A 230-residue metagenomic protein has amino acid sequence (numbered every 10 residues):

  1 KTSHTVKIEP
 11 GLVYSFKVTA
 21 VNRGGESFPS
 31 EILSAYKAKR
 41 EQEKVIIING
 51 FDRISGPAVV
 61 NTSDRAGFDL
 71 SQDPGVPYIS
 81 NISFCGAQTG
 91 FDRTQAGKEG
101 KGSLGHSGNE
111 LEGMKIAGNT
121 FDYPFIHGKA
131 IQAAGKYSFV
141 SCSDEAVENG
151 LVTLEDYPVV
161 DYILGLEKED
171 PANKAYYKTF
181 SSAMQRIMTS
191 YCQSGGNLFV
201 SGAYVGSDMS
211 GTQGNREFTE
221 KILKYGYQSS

Functional and structural regions predicted by a protein language model:
T2-P10, A146, M184-Q185: Signal that preferentially marks extracellular ectodomain short beta-strand elements of beta-sandwich modules
V6-G24: Beta-strand-rich modules
I8, A117, Y177-S181: Short, charged/polar micro-motifs that form catalytic or ligand-binding hotspots
G11, F28, A38, S181-M184: Active-site-proximal structural scaffolding
V13, D122, I126, A183-I187: Extracytoplasmic/secreted proteins, especially bacterial periplasmic and envelope-associated proteins
T19-R23, P29-P158, I163: Aromatic-Pro/Gly-enriched surface loop or interdomain linker that acts as a lid/target-recognition segment
L166-S230: A glycine-rich, often tryptophan-bearing local segment used as a flexible ligand/cofactor-contacting loop or short
